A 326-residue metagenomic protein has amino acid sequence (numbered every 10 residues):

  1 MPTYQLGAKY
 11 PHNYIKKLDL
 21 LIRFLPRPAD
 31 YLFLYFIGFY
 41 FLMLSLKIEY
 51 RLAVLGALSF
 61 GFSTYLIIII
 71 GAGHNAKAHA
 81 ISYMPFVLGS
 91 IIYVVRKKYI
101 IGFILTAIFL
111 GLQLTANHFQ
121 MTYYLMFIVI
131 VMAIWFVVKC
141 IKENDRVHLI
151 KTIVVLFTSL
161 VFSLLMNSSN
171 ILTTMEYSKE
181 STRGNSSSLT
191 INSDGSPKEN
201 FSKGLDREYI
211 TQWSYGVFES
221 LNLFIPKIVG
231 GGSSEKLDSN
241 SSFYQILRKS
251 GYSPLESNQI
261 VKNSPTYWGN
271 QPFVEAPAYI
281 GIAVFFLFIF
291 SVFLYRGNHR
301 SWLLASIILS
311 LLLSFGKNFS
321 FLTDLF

Functional and structural regions predicted by a protein language model:
M1-F36, L58-I70, H74-I81, G195-I282 (+1 more regions): Membrane-interface coil-to-helix junctions
P26-K47, L52, V274-L309: Selective detector of the "anchor" transmembrane alpha-helix that sits immediately C-terminal
L34-S45, R51-C140, T152-T174: Membrane-embedded helix bundles of polyisoprenyl
G71-H74, S169-G184, R296-G297, T323: Juxtamembrane/interface segments at transmembrane-helix termini
M84, W135, K139-I141, S188-D194 (+1 more regions): Juxtamembrane helix-loop transition sites at the ends of transmembrane segments in multi-pass membrane proteins
K97, H118, V137-D145, M175 (+4 more regions): Transmembrane helix-loop junctions in multipass membrane proteins, especially transporters and channels
C140-V154, S242-V261, L287-K317: Membrane-interface helix-loop-helix junctions at transmembrane boundaries of multi-pass membrane enzymes, predominantly
V147-M175, G184, T190-S193, P197-K198 (+1 more regions): Hydrophobic alpha-helical membrane-interfacial segments at the cytosolic entry of transmembrane helices
